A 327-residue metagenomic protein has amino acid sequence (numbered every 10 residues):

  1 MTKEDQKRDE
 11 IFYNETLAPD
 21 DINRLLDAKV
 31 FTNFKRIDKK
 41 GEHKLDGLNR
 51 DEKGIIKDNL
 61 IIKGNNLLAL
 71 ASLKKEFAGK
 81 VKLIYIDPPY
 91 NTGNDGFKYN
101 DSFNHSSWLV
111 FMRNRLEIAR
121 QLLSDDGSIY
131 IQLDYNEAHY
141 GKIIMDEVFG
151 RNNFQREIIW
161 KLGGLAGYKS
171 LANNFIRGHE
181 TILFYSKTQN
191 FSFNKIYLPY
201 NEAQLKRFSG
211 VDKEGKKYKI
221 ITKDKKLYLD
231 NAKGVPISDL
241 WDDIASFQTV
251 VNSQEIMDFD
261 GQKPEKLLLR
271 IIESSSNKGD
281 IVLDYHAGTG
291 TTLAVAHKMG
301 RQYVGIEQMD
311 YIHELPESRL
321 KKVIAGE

Functional and structural regions predicted by a protein language model:
M1-L83, T92-S106, N114, I158: DnaQ-like (DEDDh/DEDDy) 3′-5′ exonuclease domain used for proofreading and 3′-end trimming on nucleic acids
I62, Y130-I131, Y285, G305: Conserved SAM-binding loop
N66-A69, L73-E76, R115-L116, T222-K223 (+1 more regions): Phosphate/ATP-binding catalytic cores across multiple sugar-kinase/actin-like superfamilies, primarily ASKHA
G79-D95, M145, V282-A296: Conserved proline-anchored active-site loop of SAM-dependent methyltransferases that bridges a beta-strand
H105-L109, P264-E327: Conserved S-adenosyl-L-methionine
H105-W160, E317: Conserved Class I SAM-dependent methyltransferase catalytic core
L162-L227: Flexible, glycine-/basic-rich loop-and-beta segments that form/coincide with the SAM-dependent methyltransferase
G234, S238, D242-S276: Class I S-adenosyl-L-methionine
